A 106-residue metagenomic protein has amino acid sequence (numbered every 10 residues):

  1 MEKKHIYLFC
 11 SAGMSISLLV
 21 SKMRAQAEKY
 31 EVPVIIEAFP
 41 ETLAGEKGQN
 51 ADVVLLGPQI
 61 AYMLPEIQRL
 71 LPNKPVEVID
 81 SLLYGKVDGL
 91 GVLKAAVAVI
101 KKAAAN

Functional and structural regions predicted by a protein language model:
M1-E2, K22, P33-I35, V54 (+1 more regions): Generic hydrophobic segment detector
E2-L43: Conserved active-site segments centered on acidic
K4-S11, V53-L55, E77-D80: Short glycine-rich or small-residue beta-strand-to-loop segments that form or flank ligand, phosphate, metal/Fe-S
H5, P75-N106: Ser/Thr/Gly-rich flexible loops in soluble cytosolic domains mediating phosphotransfer, phosphorylation
S17-L19, E37-F39, L43-N50, L56-P75 (+2 more regions): Cofactor-cradling patches in redox/metallo enzymes
S21, A25, R69, K94 (+1 more regions): Short, well-ordered alpha-helices that flank and scaffold nucleotide-derived cofactor binding pockets
K29-P33, N50, N73, K102: Short, well-ordered coil loops that connect the C-terminus of an alpha-helix to the N-terminus of a beta-strand
